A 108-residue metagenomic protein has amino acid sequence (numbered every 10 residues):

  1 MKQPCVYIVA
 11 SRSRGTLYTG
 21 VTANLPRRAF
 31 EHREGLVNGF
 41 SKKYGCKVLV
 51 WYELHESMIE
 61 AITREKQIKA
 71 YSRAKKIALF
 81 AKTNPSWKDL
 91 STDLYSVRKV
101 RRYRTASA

Functional and structural regions predicted by a protein language model:
M1-N38, K42-V48, Y52-L54, I59-K66 (+1 more regions): GIY-YIG nuclease catalytic motif and its immediate N-terminal context
K43, K66-L79: Short arginine-rich
